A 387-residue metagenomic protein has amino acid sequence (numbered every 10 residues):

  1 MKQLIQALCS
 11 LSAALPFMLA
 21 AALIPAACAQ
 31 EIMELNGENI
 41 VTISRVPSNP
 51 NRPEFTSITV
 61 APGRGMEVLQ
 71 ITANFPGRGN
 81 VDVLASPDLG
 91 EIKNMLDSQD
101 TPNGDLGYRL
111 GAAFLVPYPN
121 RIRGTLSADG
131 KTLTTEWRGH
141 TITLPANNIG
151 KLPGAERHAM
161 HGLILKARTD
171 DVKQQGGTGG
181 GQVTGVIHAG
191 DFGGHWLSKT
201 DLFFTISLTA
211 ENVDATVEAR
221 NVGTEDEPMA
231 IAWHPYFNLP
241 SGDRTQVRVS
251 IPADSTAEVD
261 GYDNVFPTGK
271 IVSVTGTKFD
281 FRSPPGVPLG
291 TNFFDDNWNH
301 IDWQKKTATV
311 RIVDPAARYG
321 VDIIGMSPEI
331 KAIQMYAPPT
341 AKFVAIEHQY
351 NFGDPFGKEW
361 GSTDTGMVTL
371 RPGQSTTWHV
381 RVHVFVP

Functional and structural regions predicted by a protein language model:
M1-S10: N-terminal secretory signal peptides that target proteins for export/translocation
S10-L23: Bacterial N-terminal signal peptides
Q30-T216, V222-P387: Surface-exposed acidic/polar loop and edge beta-strand patches at domain peripheries
